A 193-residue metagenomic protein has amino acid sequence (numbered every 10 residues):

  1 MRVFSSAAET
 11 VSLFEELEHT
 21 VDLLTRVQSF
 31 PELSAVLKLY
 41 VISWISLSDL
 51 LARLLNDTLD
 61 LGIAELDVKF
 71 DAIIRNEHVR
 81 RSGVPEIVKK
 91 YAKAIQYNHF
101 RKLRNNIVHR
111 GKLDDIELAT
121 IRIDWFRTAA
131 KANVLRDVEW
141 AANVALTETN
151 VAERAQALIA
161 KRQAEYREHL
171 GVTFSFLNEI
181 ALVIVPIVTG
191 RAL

Functional and structural regions predicted by a protein language model:
M1-A8, S12, F70-L193: Acidic, Ser/Thr/Gly/Pro-rich intrinsically disordered interaction regions
M1-L33, L37: Charged alpha-helical initiation segments
S12, P31-L50, E65, A92-K102 (+1 more regions): Short, well-structured alpha-helical interface segments that form or flank functional binding sites
L17, V21-P31, L54, T58 (+2 more regions): Secondary-structure edge/capping motif, primarily at the C-terminal ends of alpha-helices and the immediately following
V41-H78: Short, contiguous, well-structured surface segments enriched in hydrophobic/aromatic residues
